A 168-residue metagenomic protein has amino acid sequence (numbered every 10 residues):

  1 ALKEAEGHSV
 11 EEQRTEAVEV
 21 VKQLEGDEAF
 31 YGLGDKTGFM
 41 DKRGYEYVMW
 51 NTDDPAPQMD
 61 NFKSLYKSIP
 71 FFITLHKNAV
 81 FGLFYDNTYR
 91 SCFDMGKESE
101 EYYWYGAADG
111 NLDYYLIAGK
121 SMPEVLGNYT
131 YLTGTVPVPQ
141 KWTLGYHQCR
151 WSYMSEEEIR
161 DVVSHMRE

Functional and structural regions predicted by a protein language model:
A1-T143, R150-S152, V163-S164: Catalytic and substrate-binding clefts that recognize carbohydrates or anionic sugar/phosphate headgroups
S155, I159: Aromatic/hydrophobic pocket-lining residues that form the small-molecule binding cavity in soluble enzyme cores
R160-E168: Short amphipathic alpha-helices and their capping/turn segments at secondary-structure boundaries
